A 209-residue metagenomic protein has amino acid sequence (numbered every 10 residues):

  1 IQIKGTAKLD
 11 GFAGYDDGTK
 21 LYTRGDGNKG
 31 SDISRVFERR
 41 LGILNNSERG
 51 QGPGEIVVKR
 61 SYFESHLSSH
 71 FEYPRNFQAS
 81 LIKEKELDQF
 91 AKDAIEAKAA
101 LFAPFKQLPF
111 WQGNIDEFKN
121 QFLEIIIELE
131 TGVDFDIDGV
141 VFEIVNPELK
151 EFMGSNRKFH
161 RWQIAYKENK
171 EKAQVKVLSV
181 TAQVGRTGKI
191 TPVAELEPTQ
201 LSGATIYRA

Functional and structural regions predicted by a protein language model:
I1-A209: RNA/tRNA-interacting regions in translation and RNA-turnover enzymes
